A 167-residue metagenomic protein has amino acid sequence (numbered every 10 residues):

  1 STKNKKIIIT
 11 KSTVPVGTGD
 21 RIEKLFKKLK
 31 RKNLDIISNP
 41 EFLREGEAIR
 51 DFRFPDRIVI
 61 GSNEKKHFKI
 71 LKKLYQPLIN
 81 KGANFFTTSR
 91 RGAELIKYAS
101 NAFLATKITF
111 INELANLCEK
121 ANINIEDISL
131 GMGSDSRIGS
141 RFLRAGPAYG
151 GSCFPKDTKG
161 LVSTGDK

Functional and structural regions predicted by a protein language model:
S1-K167: Structural/interface elements that position substrates and couple domains in central-metabolism enzymes
